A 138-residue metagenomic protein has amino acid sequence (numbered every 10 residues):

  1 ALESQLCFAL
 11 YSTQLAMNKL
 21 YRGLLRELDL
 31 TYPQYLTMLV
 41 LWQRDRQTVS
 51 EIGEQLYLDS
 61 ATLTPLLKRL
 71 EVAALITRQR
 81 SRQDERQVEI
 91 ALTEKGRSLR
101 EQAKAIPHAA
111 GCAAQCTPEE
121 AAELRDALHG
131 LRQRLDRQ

Functional and structural regions predicted by a protein language model:
A1-L28, A122, D126, G130-Q133: N-terminal leader segment of winged-helix/HTH proteins
N18, R46, K68-D126: Charged, amphipathic alpha-helical coiled-coil/dimerization segments
T31-P33, T48, T93: Residues that mark the N-terminal boundary/hinge immediately upstream of a DNA-recognition element
T37-M38: Short alpha-helical "packing" element that flanks the helix-turn-helix/winged-helix DNA-binding module
G53: The alpha-helix within a helix-turn-helix
